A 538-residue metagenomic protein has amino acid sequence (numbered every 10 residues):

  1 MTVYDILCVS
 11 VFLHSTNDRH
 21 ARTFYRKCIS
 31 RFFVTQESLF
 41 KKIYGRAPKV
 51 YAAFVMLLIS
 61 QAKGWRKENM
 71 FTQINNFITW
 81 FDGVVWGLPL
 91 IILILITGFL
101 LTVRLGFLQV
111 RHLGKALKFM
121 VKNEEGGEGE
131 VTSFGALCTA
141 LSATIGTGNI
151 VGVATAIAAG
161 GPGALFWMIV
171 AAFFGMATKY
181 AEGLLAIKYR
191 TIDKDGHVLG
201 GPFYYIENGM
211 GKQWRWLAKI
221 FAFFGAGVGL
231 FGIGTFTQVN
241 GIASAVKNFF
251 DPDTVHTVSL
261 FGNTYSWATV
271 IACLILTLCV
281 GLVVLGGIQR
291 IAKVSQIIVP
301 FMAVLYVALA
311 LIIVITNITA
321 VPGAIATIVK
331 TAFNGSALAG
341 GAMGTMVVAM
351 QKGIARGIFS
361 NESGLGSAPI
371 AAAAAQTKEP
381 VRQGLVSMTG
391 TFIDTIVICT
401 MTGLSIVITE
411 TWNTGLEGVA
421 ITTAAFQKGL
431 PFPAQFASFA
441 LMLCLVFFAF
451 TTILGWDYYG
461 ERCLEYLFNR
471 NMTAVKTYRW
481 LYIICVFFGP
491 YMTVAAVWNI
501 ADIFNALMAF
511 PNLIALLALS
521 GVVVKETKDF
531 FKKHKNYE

Functional and structural regions predicted by a protein language model:
L13-H14, T97-T102, S142, A171-G196 (+5 more regions): Helix-loop-helix module between adjacent transmembrane segments
C28, F107-S133, T155-I157, G161-L165 (+5 more regions): Flexible loop linkers connecting adjacent transmembrane helices in multi-pass alpha-helical membrane transporters
K49, F54, Q61, R66 (+5 more regions): N-terminal alpha-helical transmembrane segments of multi-pass membrane transport and channel/translocase proteins
F71-I74, L105-Q109, G148-V153, G229-I242 (+6 more regions): Transmembrane helix-loop junctions in multi-pass membrane proteins
L93-L100, L105-L117, V239-V246, W267-V329 (+3 more regions): Membrane-interface loop-to-helix entry segments
T102, E182-R190, K194, L309-T327 (+4 more regions): Extracellular/periplasmic helix-exit of transmembrane alpha-helices
G127-A159, L185-G209, I220-F223, G227 (+2 more regions): Alpha-helical membrane segments and immediately flanking helix-loop junctions that form or couple to the substrate/ion
F174-E182, C273-I288, V299-T319, A355-R356 (+2 more regions): Selective recognition of specific alpha-helical transmembrane segments in multi-pass small-molecule
